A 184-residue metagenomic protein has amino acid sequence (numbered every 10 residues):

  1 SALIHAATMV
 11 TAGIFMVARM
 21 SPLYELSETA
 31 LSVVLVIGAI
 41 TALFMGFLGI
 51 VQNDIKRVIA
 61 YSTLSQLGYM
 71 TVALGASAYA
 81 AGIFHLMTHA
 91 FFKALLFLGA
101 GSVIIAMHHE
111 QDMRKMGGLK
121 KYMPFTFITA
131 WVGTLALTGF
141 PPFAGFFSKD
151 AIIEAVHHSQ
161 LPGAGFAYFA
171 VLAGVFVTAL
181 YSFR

Functional and structural regions predicted by a protein language model:
S1-R184: Hydrophobic transmembrane alpha-helices and their helix-loop junctions in integral membrane proteins
